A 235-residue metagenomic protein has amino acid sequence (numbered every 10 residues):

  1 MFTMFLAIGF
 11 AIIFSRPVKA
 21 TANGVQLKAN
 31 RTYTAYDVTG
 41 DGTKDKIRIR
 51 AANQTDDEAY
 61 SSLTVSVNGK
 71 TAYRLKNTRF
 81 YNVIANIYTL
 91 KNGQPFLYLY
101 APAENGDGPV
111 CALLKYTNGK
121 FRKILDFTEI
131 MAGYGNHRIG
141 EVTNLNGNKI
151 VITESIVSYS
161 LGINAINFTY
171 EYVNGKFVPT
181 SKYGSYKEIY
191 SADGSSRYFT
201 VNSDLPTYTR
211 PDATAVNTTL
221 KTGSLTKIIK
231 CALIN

Functional and structural regions predicted by a protein language model:
F2-I12: Bacterial N-terminal signal peptides
F10-G24: Sec-dependent signal peptide cleavage junction
L27-A29, L75-F80: Surface loop/turn motifs at the tips and blade-to-blade linkers of beta-strand repeat domains
Y36-K44, T89-Q94: Residues in Ca2+-coordinating acidic/glycine-rich loops
D45-I49, Y98: Structural core positions within WD40/WD-like beta-propeller blades
T71-N77, L125: A short beta-strand motif characteristic of beta-propeller blades
N82-A112, K120-S196: Short aromatic loop motif centered on NTY/YTY
I189-I234: Beta-loop motif signature
